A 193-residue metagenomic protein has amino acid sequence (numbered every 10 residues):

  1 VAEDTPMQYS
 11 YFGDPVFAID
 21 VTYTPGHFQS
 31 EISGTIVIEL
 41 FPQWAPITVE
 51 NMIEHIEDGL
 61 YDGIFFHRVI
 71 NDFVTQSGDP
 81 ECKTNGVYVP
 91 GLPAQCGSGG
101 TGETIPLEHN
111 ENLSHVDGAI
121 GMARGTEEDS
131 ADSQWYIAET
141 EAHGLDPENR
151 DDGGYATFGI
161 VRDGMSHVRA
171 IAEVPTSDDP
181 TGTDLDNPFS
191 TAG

Functional and structural regions predicted by a protein language model:
V1-G193: Cyclophilin-like peptidyl-prolyl cis-trans isomerases
